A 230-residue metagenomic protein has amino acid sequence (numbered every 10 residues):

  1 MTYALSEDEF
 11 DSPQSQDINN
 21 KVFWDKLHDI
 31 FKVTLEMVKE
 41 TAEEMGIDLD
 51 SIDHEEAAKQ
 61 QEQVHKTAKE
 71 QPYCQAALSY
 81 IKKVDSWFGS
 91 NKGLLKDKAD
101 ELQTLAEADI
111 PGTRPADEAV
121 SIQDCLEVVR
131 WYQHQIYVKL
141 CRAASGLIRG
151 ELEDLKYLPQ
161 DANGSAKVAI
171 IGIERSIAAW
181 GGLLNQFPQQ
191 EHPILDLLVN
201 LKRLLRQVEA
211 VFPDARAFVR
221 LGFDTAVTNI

Functional and structural regions predicted by a protein language model:
M1-V33: N-terminal cysteine/histidine-rich coordination modules
E7-N19, I47-E62: Intrinsically disordered, low-complexity linkers and terminal tails enriched in Pro/Gly and often acidic or mixed-charge
K21, D25, E36, H192-L195 (+1 more regions): Generic alpha-helical secondary structure signal
F23-D50: Long, hydrophobic/aromatic-enriched structural stretches that serve as scaffold segments
S51-I230: Hydrophobic, aromatic-lined core segments that form the binding pocket/scaffold for planar heteroaromatic ligands
